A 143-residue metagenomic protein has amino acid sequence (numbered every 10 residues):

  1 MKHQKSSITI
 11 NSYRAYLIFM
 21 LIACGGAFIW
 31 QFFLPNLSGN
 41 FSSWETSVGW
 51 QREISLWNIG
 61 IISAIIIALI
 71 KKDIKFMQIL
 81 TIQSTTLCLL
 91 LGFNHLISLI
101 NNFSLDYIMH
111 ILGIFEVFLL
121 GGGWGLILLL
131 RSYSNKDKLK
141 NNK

Functional and structural regions predicted by a protein language model:
M1-L21: Cytosolic juxtamembrane helix and N-cap/initiation of the first transmembrane helix
S6, A64-I82: Juxtamembrane helix-break-helix junctions at the cytosolic face of small multi-pass alpha-helical membrane proteins
T9-Y13, C24-G49: Membrane-helix boundary elements
L21-Q31, V48-L69, T86: Core segments of alpha-helical transmembrane spans in multipass integral membrane proteins
N40-G49, F103-F115: Non-cytosolic membrane-interface motifs at loop->transmembrane helix junctions
N58-I61, L80-I97, V117-G123: Hydrophobic alpha-helical membrane segments
I70-K75, F93-I111: Membrane-helix boundary connector in multi-pass membrane proteins
F118-L139: Membrane-water interface at the C-terminal end of transmembrane alpha helices
